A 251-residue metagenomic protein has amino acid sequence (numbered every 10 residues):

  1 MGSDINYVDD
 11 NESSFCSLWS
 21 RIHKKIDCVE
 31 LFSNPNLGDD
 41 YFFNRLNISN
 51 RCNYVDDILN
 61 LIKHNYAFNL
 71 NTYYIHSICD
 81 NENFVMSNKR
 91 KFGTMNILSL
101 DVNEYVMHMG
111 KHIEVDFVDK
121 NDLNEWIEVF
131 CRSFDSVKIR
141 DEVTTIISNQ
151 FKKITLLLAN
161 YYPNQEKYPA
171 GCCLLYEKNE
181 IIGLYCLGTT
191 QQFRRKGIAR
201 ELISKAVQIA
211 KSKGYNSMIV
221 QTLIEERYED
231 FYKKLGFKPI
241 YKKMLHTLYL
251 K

Functional and structural regions predicted by a protein language model:
M1-E12, R45-C52, M95, V102-D141 (+1 more regions): Short amphipathic alpha-helix that is part of the acyltransferase structural core
M1-F68, N81: N-terminal charged segments
S17-K24, F68-N71, T94, S148-L158 (+1 more regions): A short helix-loop-beta-strand connector motif used in the catalytic cores of GNAT acetyltransferases and, in some
N50-I113, H246-L248: Acyl-donor-binding surface of acyltransferase catalytic domains
Y54-I62, C186-T189, R195-Q208, S212 (+1 more regions): Conserved acetyl-CoA-binding loop-helix of GNAT-fold acetyltransferases
A67-S77, A210-T222: Conserved GNAT acetyl-CoA-binding A-motif
D80-K91, R200, I224-K242: Conserved active-site alpha-helix within GNAT-family acetyltransferase domains
V137-T190: A conserved beta-strand-loop-helix scaffold within acyl/acetyltransferase catalytic domains
